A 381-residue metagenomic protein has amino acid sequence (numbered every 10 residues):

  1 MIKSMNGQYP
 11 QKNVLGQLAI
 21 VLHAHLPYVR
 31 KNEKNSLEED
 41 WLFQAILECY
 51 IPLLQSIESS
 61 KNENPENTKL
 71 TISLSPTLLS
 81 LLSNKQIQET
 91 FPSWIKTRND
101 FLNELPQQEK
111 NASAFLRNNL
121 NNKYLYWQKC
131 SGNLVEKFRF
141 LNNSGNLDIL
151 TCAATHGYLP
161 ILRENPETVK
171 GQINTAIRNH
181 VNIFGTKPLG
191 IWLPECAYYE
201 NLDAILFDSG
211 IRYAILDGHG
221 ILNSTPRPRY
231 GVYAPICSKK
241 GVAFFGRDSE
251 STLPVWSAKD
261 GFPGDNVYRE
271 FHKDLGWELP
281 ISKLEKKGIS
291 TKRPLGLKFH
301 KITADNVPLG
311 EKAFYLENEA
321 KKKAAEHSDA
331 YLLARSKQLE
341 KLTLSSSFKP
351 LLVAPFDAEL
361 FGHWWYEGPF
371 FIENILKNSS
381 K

Functional and structural regions predicted by a protein language model:
G7-Q17, L22-L26, I95-R163, T168 (+1 more regions): Active-site cores of enzymes that catalyze phosphoryl transfer or operate on phosphate-rich substrates
Q17-L22, Y28-E33, L37-R163, G171 (+4 more regions): Short, well-structured secondary-structure segments
P27-V29, L78-L82, H156-P160, C196-L202 (+4 more regions): Flexible loop/turn segments at secondary-structure boundaries
P52-Q55, E136-F140, G171-N182, N201-A204 (+2 more regions): Alpha-helical scaffolding segments of alpha/beta enzyme cores, especially the outer helices of TIM-barrel or partial
E63, G145, V181-K187, D208-A214 (+2 more regions): Secondary-structure transition/capping motifs at alpha-helix termini and the adjoining loop/turn into the next element
T168-L193, A334-P355: CE4/NodB-like, metal-dependent polysaccharide N-deacetylase domain that modifies extracellular/periplasmic N-acetylated
A197, L202-R212, R227, G241: Hydrophobic, small-residue-rich alpha-helical packing segments that form membrane-like cores
W365-K381: Extended hydrophobic/aromatic segments used for targeting, binding, or gating
